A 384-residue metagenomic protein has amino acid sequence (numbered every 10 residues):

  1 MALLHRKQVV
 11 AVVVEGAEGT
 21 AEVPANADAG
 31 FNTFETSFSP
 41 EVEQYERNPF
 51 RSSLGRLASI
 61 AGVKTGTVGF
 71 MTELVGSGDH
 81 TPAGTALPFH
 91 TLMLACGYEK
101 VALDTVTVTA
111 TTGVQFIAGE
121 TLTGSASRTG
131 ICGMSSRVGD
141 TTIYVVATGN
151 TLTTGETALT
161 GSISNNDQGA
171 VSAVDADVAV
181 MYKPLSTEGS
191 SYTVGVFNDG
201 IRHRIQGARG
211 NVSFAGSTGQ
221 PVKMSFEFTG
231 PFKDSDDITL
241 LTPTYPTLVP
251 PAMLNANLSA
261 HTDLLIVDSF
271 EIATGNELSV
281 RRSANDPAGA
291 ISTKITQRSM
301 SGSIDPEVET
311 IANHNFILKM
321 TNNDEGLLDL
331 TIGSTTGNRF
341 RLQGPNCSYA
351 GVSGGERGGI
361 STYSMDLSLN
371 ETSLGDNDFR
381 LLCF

Functional and structural regions predicted by a protein language model:
M1-F384: Signature of extracytoplasmic/envelope-associated structural regions
